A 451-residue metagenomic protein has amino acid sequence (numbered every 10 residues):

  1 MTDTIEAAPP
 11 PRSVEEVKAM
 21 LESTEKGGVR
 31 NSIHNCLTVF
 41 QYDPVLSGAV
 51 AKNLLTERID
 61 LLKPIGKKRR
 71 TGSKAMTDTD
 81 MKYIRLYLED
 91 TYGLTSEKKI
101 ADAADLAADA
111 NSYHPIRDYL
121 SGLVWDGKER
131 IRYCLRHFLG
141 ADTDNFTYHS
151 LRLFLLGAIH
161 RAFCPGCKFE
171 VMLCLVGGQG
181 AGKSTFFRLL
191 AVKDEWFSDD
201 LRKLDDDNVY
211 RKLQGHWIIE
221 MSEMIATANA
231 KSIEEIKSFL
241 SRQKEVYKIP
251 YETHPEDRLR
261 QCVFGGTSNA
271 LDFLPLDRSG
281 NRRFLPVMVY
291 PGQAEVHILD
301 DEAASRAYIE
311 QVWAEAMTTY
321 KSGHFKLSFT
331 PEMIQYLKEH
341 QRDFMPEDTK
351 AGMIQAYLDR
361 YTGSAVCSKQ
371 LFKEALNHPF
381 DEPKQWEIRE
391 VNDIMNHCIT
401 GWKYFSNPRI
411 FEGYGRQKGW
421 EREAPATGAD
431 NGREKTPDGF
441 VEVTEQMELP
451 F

Functional and structural regions predicted by a protein language model:
M1-R130, N145, H149, D381-E382 (+4 more regions): N-terminal nucleic-acid engagement/recognition segments and initiation subdomains in replication, restriction
V39, V45, L54, R58-L61 (+9 more regions): Residue-level preference for alpha-helix termini and adjacent loops
R85, R132, S184, S368-K369: Generic structural marker for isolated residues within well-ordered, non-membrane alpha-helices of soluble domains
L86-H114, K168, E195-D199, D205-L240 (+2 more regions): Feature primarily recognizes SF3-like P-loop helicase cores of small DNA viruses
A104-Q214, I218: P-loop NTPase catalytic core of nucleic-acid-dependent motor ATPases
